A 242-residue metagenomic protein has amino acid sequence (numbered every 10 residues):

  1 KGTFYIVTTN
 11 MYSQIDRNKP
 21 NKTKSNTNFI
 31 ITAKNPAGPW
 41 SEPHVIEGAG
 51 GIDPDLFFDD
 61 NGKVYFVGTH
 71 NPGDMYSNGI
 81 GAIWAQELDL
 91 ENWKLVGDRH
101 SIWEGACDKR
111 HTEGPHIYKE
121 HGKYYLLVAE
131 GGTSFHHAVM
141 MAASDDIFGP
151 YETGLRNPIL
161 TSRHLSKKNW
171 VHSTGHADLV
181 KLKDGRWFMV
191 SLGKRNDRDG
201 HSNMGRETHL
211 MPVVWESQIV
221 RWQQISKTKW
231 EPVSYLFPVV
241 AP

Functional and structural regions predicted by a protein language model:
K1-P242: Carbohydrate-active catalytic/glycan-binding domains of CAZyme proteins, especially the secreted or lumenal ectodomains
